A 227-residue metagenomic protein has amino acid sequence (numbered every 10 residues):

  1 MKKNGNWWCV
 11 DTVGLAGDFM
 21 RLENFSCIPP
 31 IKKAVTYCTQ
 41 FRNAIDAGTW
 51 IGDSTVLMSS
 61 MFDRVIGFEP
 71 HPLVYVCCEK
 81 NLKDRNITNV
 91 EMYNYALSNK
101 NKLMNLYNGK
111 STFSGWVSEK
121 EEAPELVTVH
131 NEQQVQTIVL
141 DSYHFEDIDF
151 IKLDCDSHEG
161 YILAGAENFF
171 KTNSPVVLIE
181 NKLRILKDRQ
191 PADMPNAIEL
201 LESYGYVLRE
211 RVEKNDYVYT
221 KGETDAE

Functional and structural regions predicted by a protein language model:
M1, V90-K100, D156-I162: Generic detector of contiguous secondary-structure segments
M1-N81, R85-T88, V127-H130, H144-F145 (+2 more regions): S-adenosyl-L-methionine
T12-G14, N99, N108-K110, V139 (+2 more regions): Non-catalytic surface loops within mature trypsin-like serine protease
G14, T49-I51, P72, L97-N99 (+2 more regions): Short, glycine/acidic-enriched loop or turn micro-motifs at the edges of active sites
F19-I45, L103-N105, E119-N173, I185-P191: Short internal loop-to-helix segment that lines adenine-nucleotide cofactor pockets
M61-G67, D141-E227: Conserved acidic-Pro-Pro-aromatic motif
E79-T137: S-adenosyl-L-methionine
